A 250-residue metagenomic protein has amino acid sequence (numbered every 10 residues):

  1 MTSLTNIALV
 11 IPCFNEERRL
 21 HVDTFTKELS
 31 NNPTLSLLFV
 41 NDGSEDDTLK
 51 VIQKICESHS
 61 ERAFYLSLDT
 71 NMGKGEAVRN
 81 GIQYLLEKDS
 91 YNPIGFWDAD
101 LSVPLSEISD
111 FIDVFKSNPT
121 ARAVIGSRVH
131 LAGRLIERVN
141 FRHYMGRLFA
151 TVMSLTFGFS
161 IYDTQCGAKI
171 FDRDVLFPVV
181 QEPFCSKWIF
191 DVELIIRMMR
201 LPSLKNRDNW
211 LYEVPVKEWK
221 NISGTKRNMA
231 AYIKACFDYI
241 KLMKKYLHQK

Functional and structural regions predicted by a protein language model:
M1-I7, E182-K250: Hydrophobic helical membrane-anchoring modules
I7, L35, R62-F64, A121: Short, conserved active-site loop motifs that form the nucleotide-linked donor/cofactor pocket
I11, T34-S44, L66-L68: Short beta-strand/loop segment that forms part of the nucleotide-sugar
N15-S30: Short, well-formed alpha-helical segments that are part of the catalytic scaffolds of diverse glycosyltransferases
R18-V22, D46-I55: Acidic helix N-cap motif at the loop->helix transition within catalytic regions of sugar-transfer enzymes
N41-K50, L101: A conserved acidic beta->alpha catalytic loop
L68-T70, K74-L85, P93, L105-W188 (+1 more regions): Acceptor/aglycone-binding surface of glycosyltransferases and processive sugar-polymer synthases
Y91-S102: Short beta-strand-to-loop acidic/aromatic patch adjacent to the donor-nucleotide binding site
